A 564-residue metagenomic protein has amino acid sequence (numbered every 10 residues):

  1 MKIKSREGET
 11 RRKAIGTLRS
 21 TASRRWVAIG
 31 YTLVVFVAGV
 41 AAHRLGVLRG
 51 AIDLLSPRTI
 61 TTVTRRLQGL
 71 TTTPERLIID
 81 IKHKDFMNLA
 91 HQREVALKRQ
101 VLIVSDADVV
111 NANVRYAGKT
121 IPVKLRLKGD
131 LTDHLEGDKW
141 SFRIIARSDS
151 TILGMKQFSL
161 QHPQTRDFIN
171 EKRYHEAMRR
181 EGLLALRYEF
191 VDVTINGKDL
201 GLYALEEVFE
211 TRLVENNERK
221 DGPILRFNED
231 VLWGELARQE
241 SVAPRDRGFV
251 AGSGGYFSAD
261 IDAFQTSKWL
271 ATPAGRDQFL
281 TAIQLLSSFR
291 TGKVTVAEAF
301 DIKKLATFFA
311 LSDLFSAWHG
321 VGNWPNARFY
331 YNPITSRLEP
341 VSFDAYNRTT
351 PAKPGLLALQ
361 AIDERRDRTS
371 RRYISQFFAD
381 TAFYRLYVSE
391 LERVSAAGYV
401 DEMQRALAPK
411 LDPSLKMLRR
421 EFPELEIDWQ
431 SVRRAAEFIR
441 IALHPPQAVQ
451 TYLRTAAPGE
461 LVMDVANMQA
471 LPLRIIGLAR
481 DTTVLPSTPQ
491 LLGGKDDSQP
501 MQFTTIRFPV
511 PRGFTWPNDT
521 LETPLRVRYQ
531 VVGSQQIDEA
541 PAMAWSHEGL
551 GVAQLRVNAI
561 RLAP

Functional and structural regions predicted by a protein language model:
K2-K4, A14-P564: Phosphate/dinucleotide-binding and metal-coordinating scaffold of catalytic cores in nucleotide-dependent enzymes
T10-R11: Short polybasic linear motifs
